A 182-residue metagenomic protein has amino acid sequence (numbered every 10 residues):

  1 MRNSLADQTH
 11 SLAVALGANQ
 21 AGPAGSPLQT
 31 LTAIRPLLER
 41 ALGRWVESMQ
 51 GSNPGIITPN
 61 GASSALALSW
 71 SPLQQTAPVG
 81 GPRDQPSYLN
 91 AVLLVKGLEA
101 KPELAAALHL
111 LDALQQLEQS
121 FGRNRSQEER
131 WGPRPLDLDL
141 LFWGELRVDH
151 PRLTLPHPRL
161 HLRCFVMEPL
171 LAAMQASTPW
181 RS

Functional and structural regions predicted by a protein language model:
M1-R35, E39: Extended accessory regions or peripheral subdomains of proteins
N3-S4, G22, V79-L89, A105-S182: Flexible, gly/pro- and Lys/Arg-enriched active-site loops
H10, S63-L66, D149-P151: Generic structural motif recognizing short loop/turn segments at the entrances and edges of beta-strands
L16-A18, L93-E99, F142-G144: Short beta-strand-to-loop capping motifs
P27, E103-A106: Residue-level preference for long, well-ordered alpha-helices that form the structural scaffold of enzyme catalytic
Q29-K101: Short, surface-exposed acidic-centric catalytic microdomains
